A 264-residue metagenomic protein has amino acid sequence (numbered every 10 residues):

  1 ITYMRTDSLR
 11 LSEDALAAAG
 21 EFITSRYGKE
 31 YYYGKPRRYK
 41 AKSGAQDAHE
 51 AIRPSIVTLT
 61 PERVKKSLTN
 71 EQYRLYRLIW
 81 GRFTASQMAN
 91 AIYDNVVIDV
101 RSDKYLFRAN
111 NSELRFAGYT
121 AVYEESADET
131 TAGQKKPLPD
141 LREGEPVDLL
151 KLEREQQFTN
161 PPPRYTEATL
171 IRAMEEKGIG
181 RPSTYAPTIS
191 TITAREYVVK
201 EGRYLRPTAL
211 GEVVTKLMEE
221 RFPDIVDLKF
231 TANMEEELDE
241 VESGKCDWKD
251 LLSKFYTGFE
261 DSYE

Functional and structural regions predicted by a protein language model:
R5-E264: Basic, low-complexity terminal or inter-domain segments flanking catalytic cores
